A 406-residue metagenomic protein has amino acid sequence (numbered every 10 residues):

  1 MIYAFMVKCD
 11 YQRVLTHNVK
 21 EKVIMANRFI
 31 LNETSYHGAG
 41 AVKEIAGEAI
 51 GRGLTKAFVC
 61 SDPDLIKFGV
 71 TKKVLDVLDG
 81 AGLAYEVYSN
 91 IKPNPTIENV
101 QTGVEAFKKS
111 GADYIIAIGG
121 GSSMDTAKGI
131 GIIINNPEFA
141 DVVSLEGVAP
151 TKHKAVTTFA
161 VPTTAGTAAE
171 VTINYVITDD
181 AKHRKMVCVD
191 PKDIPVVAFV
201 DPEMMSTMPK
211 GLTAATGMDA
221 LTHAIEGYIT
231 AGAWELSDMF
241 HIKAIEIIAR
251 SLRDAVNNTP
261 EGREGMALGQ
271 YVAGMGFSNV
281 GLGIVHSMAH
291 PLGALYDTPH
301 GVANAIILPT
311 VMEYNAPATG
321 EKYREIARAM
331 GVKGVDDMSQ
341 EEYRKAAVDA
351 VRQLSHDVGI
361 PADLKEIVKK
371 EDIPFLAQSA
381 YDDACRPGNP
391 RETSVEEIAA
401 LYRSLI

Functional and structural regions predicted by a protein language model:
A4-Y88: An N-terminal, well-structured beta->alpha segment
V19-E21, Y323, K333-I406: C-terminal charged capping/lid subdomain of soluble metabolic enzymes
V42-I45, K67-V70, I97, S122-A127 (+3 more regions): Short glycine/serine/threonine-rich phosphate/pyrophosphate-binding segments that cradle anionic phosphate groups
I66-F139, R253-R263: N-terminal small/polar loop signature for handling phosphorylated ligands or for N-terminal nucleophile
E98-E203: Glycine/threonine-rich beta-strand-loop-alpha-helix active-site module that forms ligand/phosphate-binding
N174-V280: Carboxylate- and glycine-rich phosphate/diphosphate-binding segment that chelates Mg2+/Mn2+
P291-A329: Catalytic phosphate/nucleotide-handling subdomain of diverse soluble enzymes
